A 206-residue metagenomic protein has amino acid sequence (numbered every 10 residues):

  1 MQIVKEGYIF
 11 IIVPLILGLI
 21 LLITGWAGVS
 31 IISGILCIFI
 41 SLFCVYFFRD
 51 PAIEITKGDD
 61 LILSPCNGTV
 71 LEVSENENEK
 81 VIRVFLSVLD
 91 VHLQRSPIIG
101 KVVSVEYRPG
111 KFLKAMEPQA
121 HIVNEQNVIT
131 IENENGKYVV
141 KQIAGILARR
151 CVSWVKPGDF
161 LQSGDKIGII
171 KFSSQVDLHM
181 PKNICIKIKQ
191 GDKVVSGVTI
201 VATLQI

Functional and structural regions predicted by a protein language model:
M1-I206: Contiguous, well-folded functional domains in the mature portion of proteins
